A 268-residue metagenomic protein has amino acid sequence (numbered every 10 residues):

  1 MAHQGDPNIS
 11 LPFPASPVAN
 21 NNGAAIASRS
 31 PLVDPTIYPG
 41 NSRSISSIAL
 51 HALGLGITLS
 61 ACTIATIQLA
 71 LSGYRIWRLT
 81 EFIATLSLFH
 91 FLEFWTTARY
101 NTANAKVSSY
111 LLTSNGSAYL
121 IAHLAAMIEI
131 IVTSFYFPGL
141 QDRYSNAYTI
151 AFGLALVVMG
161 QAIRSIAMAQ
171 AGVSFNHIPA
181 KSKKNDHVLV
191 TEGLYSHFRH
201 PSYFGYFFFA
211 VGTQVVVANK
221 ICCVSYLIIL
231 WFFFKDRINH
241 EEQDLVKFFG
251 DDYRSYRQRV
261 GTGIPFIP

Functional and structural regions predicted by a protein language model:
A2-N185, A210-P268: Membrane-anchoring alpha-helices and their flanking helix-loop junctions
I178-Y206: Active-site-proximal inter-transmembrane loops
